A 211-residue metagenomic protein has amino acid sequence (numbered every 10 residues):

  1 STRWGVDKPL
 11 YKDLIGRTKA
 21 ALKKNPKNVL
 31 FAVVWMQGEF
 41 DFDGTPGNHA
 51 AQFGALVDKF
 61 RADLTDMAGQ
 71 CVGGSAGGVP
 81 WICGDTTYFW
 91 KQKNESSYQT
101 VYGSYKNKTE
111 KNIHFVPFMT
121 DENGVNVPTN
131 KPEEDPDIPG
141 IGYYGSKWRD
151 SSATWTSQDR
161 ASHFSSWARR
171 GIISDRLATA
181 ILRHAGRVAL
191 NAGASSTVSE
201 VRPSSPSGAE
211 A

Functional and structural regions predicted by a protein language model:
S1-G193: Cell-envelope and extracellular/periplasmic
N191-G208: Short, solvent-exposed loop/edge segments of extracellular or virion-exposed proteins
